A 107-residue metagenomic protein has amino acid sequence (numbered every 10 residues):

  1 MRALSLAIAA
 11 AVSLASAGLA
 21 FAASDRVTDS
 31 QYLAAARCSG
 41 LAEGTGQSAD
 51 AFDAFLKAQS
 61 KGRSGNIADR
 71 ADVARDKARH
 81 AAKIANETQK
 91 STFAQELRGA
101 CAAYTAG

Functional and structural regions predicted by a protein language model:
M1-A23: Classic N-terminal secretory signal peptides
A7, A42, I84-E87: Intrinsically disordered, low-complexity segments enriched in polar/charged small residues
A11, V27-T28, K90: Residues embedded in well-ordered secondary-structure elements
A17-L19, A36, R98: A generic alpha-helix preference that emphasizes hydrophobic side chains
A23-D72: Short N-proximal segments of mature Sec-exported proteins
D53-G107: Compact alpha-helical subdomains of small soluble proteins
